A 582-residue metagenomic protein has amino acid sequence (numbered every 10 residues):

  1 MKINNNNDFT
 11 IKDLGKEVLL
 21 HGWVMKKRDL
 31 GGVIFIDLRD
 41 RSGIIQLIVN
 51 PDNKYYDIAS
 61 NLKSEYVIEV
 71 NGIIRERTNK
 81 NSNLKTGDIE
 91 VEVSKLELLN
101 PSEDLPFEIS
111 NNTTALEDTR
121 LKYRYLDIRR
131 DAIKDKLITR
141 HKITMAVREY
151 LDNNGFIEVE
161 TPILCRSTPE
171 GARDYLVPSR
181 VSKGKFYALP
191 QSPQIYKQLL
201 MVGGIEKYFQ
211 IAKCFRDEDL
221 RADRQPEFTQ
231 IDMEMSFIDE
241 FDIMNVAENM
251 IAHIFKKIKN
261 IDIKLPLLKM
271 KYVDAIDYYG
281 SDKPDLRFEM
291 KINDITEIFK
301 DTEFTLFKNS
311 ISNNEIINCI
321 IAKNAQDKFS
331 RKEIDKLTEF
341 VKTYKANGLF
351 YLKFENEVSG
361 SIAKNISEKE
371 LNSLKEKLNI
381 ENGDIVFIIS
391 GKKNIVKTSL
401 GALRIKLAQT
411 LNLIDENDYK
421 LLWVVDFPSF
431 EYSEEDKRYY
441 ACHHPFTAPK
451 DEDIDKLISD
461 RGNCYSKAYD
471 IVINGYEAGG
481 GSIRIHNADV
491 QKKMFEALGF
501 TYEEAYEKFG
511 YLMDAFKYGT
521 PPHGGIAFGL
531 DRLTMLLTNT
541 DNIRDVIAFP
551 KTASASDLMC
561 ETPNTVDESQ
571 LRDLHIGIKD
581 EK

Functional and structural regions predicted by a protein language model:
M1-K582: Class II aminoacyl-tRNA synthetase catalytic cores and aaRS-like
